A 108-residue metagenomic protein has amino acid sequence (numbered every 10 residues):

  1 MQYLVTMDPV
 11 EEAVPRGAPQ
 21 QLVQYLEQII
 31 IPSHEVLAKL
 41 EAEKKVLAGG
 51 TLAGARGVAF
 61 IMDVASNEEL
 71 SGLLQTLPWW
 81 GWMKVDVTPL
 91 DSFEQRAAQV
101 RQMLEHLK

Functional and structural regions predicted by a protein language model:
M1-K108: Conserved, structured core segments of small domains
